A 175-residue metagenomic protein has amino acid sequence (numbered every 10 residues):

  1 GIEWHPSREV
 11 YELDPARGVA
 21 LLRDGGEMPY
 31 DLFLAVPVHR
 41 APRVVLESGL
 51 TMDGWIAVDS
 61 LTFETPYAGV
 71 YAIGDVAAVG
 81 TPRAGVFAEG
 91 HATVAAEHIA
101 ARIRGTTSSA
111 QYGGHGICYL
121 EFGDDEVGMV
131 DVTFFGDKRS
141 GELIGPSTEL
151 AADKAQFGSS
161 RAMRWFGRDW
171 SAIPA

Functional and structural regions predicted by a protein language model:
G1-R8, T106-S108: Rossmann-like dinucleotide-binding cores of NAD(P)H-dependent redox enzymes
P6-G18: A conserved short coil-to-beta-strand element within the FAD-binding core of flavoproteins
V10, L32-R40, G116, D124-E126: Glycine-rich beta-alpha junction loops
G18-A20, V127: Hydrophobic residues embedded in beta-strands of well-ordered beta-sheets
R23-G25: Glycine-centered tight beta-turn/hairpin loop motif at sheet-sheet or coil-to-beta transitions
E27-T93, E97-A101: FAD-site-proximal beta/loop scaffold in flavoenzymes
A100-I144: Active-site-proximal substrate-binding core of FAD-dependent oxidoreductases
M129-A175: C-terminal auxiliary extensions adjacent to catalytic cores
